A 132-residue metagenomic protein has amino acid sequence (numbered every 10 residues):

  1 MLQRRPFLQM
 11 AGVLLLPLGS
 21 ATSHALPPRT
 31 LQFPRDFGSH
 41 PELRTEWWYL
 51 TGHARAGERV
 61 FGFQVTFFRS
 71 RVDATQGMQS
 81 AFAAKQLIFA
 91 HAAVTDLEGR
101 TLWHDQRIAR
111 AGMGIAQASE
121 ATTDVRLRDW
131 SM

Functional and structural regions predicted by a protein language model:
L2-M132: Targeting-peptide/extracellular-domain and disordered-appendage signature
